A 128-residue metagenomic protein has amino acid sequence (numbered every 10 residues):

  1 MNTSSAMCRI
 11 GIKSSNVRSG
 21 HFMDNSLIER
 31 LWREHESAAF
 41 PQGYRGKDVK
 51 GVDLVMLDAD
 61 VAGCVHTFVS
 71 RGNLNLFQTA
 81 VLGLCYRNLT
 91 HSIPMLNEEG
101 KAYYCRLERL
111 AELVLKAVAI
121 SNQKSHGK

Functional and structural regions predicted by a protein language model:
N2, K13-N16, K128: Intrinsically disordered, low-complexity polyampholyte segments enriched for Lys and acidic residues
G11-V55: Short, structured interface segments that constitute the first stable element of a domain
E36-C85: Amphipathic alpha-helical interaction modules
D58, G83-Y86, T90, E108 (+1 more regions): Generic structural concept
P94-K128: Amphipathic alpha-helical binding modules
